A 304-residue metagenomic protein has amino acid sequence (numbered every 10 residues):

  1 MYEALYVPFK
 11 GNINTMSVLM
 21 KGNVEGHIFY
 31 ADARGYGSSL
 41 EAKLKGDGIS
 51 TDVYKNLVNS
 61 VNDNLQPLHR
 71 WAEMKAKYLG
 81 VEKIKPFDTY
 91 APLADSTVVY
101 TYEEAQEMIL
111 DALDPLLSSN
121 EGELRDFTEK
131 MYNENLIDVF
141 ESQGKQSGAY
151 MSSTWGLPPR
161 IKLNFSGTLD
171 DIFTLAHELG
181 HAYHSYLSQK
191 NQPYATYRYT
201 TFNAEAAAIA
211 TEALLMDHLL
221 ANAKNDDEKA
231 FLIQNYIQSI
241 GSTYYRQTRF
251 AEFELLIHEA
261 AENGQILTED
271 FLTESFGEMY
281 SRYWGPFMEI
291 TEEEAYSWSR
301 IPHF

Functional and structural regions predicted by a protein language model:
M1-F304: Cation-handling catalytic/transport regions enriched in His/Asp/Glu
